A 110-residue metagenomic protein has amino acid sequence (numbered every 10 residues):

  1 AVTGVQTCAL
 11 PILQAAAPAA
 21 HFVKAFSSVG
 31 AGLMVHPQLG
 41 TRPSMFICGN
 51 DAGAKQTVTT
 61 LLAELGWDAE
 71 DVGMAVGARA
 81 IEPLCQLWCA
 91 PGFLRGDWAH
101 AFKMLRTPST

Functional and structural regions predicted by a protein language model:
A1-C8: Single conserved hydrophobic/aromatic residue that forms the stacking wall/gate of nucleotide- or nucleobase-binding
V5, P37-S44: Short, surface-exposed, charged loop/turn segments at secondary-structure junctions
A9-S28, V35-P37, C48, A52-T57: Short, glycine-/small-residue-rich phosphate/pyrophosphate-handling segment
S27-G30, M74: Residues that form or immediately flank small-molecule/cofactor binding pockets and catalytic motifs
A31-L33, R79-A80: Short secondary-structure boundary/hinge segments and terminal tails
P43-T110: Active-site-lining helix/loop region of Rossmann-like oxidoreductase modules
